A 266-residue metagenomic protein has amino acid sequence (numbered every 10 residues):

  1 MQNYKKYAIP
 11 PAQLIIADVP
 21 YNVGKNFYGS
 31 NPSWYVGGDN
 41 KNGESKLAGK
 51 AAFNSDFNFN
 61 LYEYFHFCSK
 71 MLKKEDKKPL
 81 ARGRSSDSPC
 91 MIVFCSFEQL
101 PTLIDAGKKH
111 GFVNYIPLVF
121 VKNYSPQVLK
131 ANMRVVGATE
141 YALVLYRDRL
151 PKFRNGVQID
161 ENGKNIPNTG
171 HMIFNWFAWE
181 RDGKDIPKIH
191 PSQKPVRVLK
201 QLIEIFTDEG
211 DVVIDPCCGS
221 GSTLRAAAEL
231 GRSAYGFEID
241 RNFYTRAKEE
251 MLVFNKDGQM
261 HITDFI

Functional and structural regions predicted by a protein language model:
M1-F237, N242-Y244: Core catalytic lobe of class I
G107, M251, N255: Conserved hydrophobic residues forming the short capping helix/wall of the S-adenosyl-L-methionine
A247-K248: Conserved SAM-binding loop
G258-I266: Short acidic, low-complexity intrinsically disordered linear motifs used for protein-protein interactions
